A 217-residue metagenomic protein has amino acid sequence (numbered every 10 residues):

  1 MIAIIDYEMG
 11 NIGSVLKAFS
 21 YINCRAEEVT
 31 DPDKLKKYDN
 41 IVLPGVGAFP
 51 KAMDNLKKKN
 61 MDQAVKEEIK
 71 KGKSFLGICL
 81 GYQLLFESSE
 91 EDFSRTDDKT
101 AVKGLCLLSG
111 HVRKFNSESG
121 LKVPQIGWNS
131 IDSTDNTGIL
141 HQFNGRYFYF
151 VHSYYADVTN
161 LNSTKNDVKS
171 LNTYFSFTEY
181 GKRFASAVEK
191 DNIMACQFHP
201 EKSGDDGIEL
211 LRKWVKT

Functional and structural regions predicted by a protein language model:
M1, A26-K37: Short acidic low-complexity segments
I2-C24, F198-K202: N-terminal beta1-alpha1 ligand-phosphate binding loop
V42-P44: Structural motif
G47-Q125: Cysteine-nucleophile active-site neighborhood
E90-T178: Pocket-forming structural segment of enzyme catalytic cores
F184-E189: Short, surface-exposed beta-strand/loop micro-motifs that present aromatic residues
I193-T217: Acyltransferase
